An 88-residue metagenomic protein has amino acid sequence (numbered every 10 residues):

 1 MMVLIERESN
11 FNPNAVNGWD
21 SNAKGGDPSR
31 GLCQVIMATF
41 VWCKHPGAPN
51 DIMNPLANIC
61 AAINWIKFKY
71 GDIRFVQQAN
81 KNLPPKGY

Functional and structural regions predicted by a protein language model:
M1-Y88: Peptidoglycan cell-wall recognition and remodeling modules
